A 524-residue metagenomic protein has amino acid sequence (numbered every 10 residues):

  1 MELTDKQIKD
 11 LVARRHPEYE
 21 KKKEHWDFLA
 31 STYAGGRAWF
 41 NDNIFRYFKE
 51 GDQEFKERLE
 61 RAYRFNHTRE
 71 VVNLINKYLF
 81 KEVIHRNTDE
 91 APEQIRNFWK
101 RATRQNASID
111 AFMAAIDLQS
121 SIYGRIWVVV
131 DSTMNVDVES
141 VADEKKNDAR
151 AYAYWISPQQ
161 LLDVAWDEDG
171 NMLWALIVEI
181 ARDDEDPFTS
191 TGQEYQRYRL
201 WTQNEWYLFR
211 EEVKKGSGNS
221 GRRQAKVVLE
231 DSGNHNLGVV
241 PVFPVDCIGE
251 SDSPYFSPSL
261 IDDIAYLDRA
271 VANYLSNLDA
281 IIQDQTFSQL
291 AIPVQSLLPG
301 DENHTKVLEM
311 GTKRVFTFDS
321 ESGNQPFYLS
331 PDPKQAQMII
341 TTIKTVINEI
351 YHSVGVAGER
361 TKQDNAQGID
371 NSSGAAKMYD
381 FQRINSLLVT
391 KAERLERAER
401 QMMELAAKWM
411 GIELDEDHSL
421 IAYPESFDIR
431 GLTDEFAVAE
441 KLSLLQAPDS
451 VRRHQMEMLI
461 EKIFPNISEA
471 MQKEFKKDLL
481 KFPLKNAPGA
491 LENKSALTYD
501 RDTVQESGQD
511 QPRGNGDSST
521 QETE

Functional and structural regions predicted by a protein language model:
M1-L162, L497, T503-Q509, R513-E524: Extended, helix-rich architectural segments
Q7, E70, Q94-R101, S108-F112 (+7 more regions): Exposed alpha-helical structural elements
N73, K77, D117, S121-I126 (+2 more regions): Short, hydrophobic/amphipathic alpha-helical patches that form generic packing surfaces within helical domains
Q94, R104-S108, F112, S120 (+4 more regions): Short amphipathic alpha-helical segments
A102, I116-S120, L275-L278, I282 (+3 more regions): Hydrophobic, Leu/Ile/Phe/Ala-enriched alpha-helical segments that form helix-helix packing faces
D117-S253: Extended, regular secondary-structure scaffolds
A225-G374: Extended, charged amphipathic alpha-helical segments
T305-N324, M338, T345-E524: C-terminal helix-loop subdomains that flank or include functional centers
